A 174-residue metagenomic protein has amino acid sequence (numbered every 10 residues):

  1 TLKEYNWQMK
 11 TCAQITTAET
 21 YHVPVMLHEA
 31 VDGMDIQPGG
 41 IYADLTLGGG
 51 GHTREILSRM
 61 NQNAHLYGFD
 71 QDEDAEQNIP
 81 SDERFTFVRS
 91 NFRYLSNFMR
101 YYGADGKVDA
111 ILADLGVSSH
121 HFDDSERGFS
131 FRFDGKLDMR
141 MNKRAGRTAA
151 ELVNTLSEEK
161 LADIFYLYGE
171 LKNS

Functional and structural regions predicted by a protein language model:
T1-S174: S-adenosyl-L-methionine-dependent methyltransferase catalytic core, i.e., the SAM/SAH-binding region
